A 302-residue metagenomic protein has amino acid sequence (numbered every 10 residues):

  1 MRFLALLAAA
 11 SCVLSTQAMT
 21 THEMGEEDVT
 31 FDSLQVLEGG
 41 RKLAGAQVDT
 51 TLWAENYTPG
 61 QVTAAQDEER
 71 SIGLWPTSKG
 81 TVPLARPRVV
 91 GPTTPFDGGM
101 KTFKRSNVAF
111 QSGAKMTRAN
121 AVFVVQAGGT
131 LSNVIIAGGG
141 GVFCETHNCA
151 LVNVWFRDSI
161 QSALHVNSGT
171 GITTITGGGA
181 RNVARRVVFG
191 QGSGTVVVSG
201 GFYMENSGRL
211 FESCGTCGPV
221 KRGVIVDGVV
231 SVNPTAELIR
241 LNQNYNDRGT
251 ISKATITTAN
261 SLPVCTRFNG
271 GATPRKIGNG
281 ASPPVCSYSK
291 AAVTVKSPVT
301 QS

Functional and structural regions predicted by a protein language model:
M1-K42: Fungal secretory targeting signals
F31-L84: N-terminal low-complexity, Pro/Thr/Ser-rich intrinsically disordered segments that act as propeptides or flexible
D32, L37, A85, V90 (+7 more regions): A structural detector for beta-sheet-dominated domains
E55-Y57, E68-G80, S106-K115, F143-N153 (+3 more regions): Extracellular beta-rich repeat passengers
S78-P95, V108-A127, G138-H147, A163-V166: Extracellular beta-strand-rich solenoid/capping regions of secreted or surface-exposed proteins that bind or remodel
A85, G91-T93, N120, L131 (+7 more regions): Surface-exposed or flexible loop/turn and strand-edge residues in extracellular/cell-surface modules
A127-I136, L151-V154: Parallel beta-helix/beta-solenoid
